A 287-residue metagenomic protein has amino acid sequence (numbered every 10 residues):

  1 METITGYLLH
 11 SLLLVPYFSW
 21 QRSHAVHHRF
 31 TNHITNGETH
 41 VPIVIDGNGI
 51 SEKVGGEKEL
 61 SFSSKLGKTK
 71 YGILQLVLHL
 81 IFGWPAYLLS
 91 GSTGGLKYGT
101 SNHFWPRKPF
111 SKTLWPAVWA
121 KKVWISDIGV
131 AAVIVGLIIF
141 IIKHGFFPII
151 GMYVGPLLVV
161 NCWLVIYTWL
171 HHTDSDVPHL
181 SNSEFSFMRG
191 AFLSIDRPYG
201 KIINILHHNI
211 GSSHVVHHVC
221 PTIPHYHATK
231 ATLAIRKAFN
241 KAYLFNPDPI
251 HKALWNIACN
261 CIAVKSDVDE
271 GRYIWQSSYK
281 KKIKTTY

Functional and structural regions predicted by a protein language model:
M1, G145-I149, I202: Membrane-helix interface segments
M1-E2, W20-I34, Y167, H171-D174 (+1 more regions): Acidic (Asp/Glu-rich) catalytic motifs at the cytosolic membrane interface
E2-L9, H207: Select transmembrane alpha-helical segments in multipass membrane proteins
Y7, S11-G155, H225-Y287: Non-catalytic, topology-defining segments of multipass membrane proteins
P16-W20, W84-L96, Y153-F192: Transmembrane alpha-helical segments that form the membrane-embedded catalytic/substrate-channel core of multi-pass
K53-S63, V133-I134, D174-F187, I202-S213 (+1 more regions): Juxtamembrane/interfacial segments around transmembrane helices
G99-S126, T168-L206, H214: Multipass alpha-helical transmembrane domains of eukaryotic endomembrane proteins
N204-A238: C-terminal, well-structured subdomains that either form a transmembrane helix-short loop-helix hairpin in multi-pass
